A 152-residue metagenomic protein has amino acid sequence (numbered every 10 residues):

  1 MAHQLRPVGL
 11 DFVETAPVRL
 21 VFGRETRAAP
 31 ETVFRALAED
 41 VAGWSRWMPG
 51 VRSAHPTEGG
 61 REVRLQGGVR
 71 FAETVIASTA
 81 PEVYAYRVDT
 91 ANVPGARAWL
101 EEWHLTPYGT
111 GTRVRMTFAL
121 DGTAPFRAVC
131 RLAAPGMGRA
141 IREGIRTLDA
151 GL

Functional and structural regions predicted by a protein language model:
M1-H55: Hydrophobic ligand-binding cavity/cleft-lining segments
A2-L5, A119-L152: A conserved amphipathic terminal alpha-helix motif
V8-F12, R61-E62, D89-N92: Short, P/G- and charge-enriched loop/turn segments at secondary-structure junctions
V33-L37, W44, R61, V75 (+3 more regions): Hydrophobic pocket/interface hotspot
R35-R46, A80, G138, R142 (+2 more regions): Short, intrinsically disordered, mixed-charge
S45, P49, S53, G68-R113 (+1 more regions): Hydrophobic-ligand binding "helix-grip"
T57-G59: A short, glycine/Asx- and small/polar-enriched loop/turn that sits immediately N-terminal to a beta-strand
